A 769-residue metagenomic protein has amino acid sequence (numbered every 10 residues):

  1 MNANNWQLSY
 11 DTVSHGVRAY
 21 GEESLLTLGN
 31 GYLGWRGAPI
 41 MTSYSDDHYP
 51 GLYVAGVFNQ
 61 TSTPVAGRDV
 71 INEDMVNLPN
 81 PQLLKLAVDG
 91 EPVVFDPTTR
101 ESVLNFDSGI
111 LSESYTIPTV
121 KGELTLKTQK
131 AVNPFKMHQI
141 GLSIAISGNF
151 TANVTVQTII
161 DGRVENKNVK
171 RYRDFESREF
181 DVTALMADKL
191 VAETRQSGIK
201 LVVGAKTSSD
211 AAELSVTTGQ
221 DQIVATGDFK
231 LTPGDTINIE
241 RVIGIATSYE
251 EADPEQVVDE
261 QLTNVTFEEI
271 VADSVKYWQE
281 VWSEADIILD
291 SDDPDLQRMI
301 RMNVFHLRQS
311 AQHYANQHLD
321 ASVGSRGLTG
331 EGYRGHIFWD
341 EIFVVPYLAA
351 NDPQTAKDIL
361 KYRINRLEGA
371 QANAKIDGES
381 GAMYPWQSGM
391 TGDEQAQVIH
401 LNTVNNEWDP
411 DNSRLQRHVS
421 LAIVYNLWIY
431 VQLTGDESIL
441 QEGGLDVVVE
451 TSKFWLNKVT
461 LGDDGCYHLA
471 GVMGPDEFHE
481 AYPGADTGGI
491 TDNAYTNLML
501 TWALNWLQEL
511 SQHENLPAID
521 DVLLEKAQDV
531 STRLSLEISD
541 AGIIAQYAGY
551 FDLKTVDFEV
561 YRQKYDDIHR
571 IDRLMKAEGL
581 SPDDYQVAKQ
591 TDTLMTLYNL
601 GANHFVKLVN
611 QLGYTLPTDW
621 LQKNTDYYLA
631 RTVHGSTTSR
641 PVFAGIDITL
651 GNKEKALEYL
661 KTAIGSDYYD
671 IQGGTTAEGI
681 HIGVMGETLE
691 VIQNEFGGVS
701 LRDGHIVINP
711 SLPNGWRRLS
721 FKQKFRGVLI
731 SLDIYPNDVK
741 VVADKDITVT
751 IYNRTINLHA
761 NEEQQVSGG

Functional and structural regions predicted by a protein language model:
M1-Y333, E578-G579: Acidic/polar, glycine-enriched structural segments that form the non-catalytic walls/loops of the carbohydrate-binding
Y20-Y53, N59, V344, Q395 (+3 more regions): C-terminal capping/lid segments that line or modulate ligand- or cofactor-binding pockets
P64, V70-T119, W408, V609-T625 (+2 more regions): Non-catalytic C-terminal accessory modules of carbohydrate-active enzymes
Y249-D253, I288-L289, L427-L445, V459 (+1 more regions): Inter-helical turn/loop segments and adjacent helix faces that build the functional surface of alpha-helical bundle
A311-T329, Q354-Y425, V431, S438-L440 (+4 more regions): Helix-terminus loop motifs that line ligand-binding clefts
A321-G335, G378-P410, C466-N493, I544-F558 (+2 more regions): Carbohydrate-binding/catalytic loop surfaces
R334-F343, Y347-R366, E442, N497 (+3 more regions): Active-site core of glycosidic bond-cleaving carbohydrate-active enzymes
F454-A518: Acidic/histidine-rich catalytic neighborhood
